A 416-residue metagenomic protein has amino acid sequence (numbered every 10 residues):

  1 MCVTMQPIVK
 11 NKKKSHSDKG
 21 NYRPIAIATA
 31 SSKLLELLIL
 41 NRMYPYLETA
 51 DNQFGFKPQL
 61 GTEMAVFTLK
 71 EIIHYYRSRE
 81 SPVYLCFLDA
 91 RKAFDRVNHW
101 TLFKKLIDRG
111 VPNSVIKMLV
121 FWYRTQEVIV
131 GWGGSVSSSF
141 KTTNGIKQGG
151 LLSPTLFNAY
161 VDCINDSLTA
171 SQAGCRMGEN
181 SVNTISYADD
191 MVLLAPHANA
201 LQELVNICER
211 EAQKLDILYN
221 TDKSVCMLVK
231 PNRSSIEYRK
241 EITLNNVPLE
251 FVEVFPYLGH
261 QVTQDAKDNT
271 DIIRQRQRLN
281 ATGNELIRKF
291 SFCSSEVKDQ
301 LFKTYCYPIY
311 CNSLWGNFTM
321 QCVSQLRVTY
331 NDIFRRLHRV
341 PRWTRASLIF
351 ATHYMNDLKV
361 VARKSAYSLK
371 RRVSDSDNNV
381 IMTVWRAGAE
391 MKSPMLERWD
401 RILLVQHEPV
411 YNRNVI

Functional and structural regions predicted by a protein language model:
M1-A159, C163: Conserved pre-catalytic core of RNA-dependent polymerases
M1-G20, A26, K33-L34, P196 (+5 more regions): Surface-exposed loop/turn segments and immediately adjacent short secondary-structure elements within folded domains
R42, Y46, I72-Y75, Y84 (+17 more regions): Alpha-helical recognition domains of nuclear gene-regulatory proteins
A93-R109, T184-Q213, K230-R233, T263-D268: Catalytic palm subdomain of template-directed nucleic-acid polymerases, centered on the conserved carboxylate motif
G134, L218-E253: Short, conserved micro-motifs composed of acidic
Q172-S186: Active-site nucleotide-donor binding segment shared across nucleotidyl transfer reactions
A188, N220-V225, K230-N232, P256-V380: Non-catalytic, peripheral interaction segments enriched in hydrophobic/basic residues
M355-I416: RNase H-like, metal-dependent ribonuclease domains
